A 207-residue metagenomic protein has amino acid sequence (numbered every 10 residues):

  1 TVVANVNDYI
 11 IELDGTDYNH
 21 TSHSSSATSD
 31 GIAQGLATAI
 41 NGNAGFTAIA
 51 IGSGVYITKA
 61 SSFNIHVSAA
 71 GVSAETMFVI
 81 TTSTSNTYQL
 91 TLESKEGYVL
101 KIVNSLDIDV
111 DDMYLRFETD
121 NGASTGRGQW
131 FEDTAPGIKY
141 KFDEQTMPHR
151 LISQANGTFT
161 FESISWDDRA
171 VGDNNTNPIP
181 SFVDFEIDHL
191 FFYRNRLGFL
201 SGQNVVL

Functional and structural regions predicted by a protein language model:
T1-A74, E96-T119: Extended, beta-strand-rich, solvent-exposed assembly scaffolds of outer structural proteins
L36-G42, T134-E144, P178-F182: Short, solvent-exposed secondary-structure boundary motifs
S61-S73, G126, D133-K139, G157 (+1 more regions): Surface-exposed interaction regions enriched in Ser/Thr/Asp/Glu that occur as long low-complexity tracts or repetitive
S73-R150: Small/polar, repeat-rich beta-turn/loop motifs that tile beta-strand-dominated architectures
Q154-N175, L200-L207: Beta-propeller domains
I179-Y193: Structural signature of eukaryotic scaffold interfaces centered on beta-propeller domains
